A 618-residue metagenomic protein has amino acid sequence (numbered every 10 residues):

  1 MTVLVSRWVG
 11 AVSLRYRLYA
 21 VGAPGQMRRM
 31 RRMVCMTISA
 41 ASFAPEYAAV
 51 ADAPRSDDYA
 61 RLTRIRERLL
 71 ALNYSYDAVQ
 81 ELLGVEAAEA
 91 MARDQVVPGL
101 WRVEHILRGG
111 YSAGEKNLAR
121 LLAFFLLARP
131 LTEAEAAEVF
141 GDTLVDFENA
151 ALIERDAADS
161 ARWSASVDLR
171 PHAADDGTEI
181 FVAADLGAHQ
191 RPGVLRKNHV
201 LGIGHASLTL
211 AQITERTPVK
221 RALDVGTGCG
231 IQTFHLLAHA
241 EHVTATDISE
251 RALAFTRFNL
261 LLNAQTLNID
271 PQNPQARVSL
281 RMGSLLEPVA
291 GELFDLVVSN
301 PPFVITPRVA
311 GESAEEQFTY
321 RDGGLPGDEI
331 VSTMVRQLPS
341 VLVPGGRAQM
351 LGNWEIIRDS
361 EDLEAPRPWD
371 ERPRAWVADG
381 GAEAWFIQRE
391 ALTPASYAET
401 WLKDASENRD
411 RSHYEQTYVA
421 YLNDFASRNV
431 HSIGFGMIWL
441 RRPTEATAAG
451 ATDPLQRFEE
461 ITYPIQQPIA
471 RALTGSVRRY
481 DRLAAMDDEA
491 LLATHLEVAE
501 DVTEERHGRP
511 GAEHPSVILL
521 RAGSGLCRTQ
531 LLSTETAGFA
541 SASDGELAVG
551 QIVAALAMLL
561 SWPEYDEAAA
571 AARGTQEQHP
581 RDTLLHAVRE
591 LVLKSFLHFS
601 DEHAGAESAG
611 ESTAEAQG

Functional and structural regions predicted by a protein language model:
R17, Q26-R32, E46: Short, positively charged and aromatic/hydrophobic N-terminal segments
I38-R120, Q190, E445-S541, L585 (+1 more regions): Acidic, low-complexity/disordered tracts enriched in E/D and polar residues
K116-S166, A211-E215, L223, G228-I231 (+2 more regions): Long, charge-rich, low-complexity alpha-helical segments
D156-A222, T227-H239: SAM-dependent Rossmann-like transferase core, predominantly class I methyltransferases with a strong bias toward
L195-G204, R216, I248-T417, S432: S-adenosylmethionine
H242-D247: Conserved SAM-binding motif I beta-strand of class I
I387, P394-V477: Flexible, glycine-/basic-rich loop-and-beta segments that form/coincide with the SAM-dependent methyltransferase
